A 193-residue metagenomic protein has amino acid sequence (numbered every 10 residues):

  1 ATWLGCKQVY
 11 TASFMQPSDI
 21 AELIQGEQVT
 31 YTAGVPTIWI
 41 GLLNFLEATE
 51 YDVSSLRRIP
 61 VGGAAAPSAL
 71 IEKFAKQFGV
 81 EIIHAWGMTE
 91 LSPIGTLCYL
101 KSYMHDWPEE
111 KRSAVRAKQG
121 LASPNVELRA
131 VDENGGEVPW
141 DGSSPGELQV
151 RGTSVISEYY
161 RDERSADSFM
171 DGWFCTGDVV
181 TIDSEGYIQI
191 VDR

Functional and structural regions predicted by a protein language model:
A1-T30, F45: Conserved AMP-binding/adenylation subdomain of ANL enzymes
W3-C6, V29-G34, L43-A114, E127 (+1 more regions): Gly/Ser/Thr-rich phosphate-binding loop
I24, T32-V35, D178, G186: Residue-level signal for inorganic ion chemistry
T37-W39, A66, V155: Alpha-helix capping/helix-boundary segments
S113-A122, P139, F169-G172: Short Gly/Pro-enriched turn/cap motifs at secondary-structure boundaries
P124-L128, G146: Change "...and in nucleic-acid phosphodiester-cleaving endonucleases..." to "...and in nucleic-acid processing enzymes
W140-D141, E147-R193: Conserved ATP-binding/catalytic segment of the ANL
